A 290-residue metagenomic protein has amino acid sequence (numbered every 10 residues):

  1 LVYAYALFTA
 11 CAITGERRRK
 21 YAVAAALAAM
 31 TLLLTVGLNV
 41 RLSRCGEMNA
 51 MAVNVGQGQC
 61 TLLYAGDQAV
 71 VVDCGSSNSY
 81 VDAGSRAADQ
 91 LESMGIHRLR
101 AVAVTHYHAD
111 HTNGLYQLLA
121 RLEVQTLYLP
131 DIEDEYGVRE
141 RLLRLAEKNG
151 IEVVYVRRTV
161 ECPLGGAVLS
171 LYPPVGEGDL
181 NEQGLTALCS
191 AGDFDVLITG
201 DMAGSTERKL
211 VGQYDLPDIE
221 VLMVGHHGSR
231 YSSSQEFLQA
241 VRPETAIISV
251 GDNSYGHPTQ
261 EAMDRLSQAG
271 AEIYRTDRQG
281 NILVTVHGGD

Functional and structural regions predicted by a protein language model:
L1-D290: Non-globular, low-confidence helical/coil segments that flank catalytic cores
